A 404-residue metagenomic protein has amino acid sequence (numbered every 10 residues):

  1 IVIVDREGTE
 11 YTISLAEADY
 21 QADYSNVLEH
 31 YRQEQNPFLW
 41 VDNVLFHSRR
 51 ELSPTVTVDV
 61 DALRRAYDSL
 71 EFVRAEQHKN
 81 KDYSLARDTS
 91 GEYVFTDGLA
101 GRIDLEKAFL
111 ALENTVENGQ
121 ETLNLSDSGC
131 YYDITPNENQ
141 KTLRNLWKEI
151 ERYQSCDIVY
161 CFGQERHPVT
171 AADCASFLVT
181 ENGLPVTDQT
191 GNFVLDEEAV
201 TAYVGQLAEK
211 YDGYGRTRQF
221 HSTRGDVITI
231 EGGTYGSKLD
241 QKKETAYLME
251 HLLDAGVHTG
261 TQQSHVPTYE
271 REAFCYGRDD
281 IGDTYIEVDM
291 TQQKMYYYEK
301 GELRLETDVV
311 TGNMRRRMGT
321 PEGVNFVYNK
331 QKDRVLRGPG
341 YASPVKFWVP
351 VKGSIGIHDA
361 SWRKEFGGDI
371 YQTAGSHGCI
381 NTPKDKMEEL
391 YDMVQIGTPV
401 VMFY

Functional and structural regions predicted by a protein language model:
I1-S343, F347, V394-I396, V401-Y404: Surface-exposed, secretory/extracytoplasmic low-complexity segments enriched in Ser/Thr/Asn/Gly/Pro
F347-M393, T398-M402: Active-site scaffold segments
